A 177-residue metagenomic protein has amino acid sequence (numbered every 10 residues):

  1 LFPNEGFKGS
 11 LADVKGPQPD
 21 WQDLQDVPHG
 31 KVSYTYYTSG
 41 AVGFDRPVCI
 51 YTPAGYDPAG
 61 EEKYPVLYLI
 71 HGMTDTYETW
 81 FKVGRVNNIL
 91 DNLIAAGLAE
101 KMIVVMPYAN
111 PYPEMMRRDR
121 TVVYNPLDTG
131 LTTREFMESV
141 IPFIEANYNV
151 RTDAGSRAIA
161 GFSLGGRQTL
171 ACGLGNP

Functional and structural regions predicted by a protein language model:
L1-P177: Non-catalytic cap/lid and distal C-terminal segments of serine-dependent acyl enzymes
